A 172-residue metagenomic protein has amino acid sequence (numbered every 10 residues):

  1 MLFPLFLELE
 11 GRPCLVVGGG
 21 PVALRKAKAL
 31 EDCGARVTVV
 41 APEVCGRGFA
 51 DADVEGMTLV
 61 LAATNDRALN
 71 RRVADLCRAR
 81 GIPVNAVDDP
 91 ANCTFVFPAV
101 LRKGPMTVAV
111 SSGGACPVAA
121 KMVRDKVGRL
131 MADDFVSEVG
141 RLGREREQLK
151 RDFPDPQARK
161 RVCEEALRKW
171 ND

Functional and structural regions predicted by a protein language model:
M1-E43: Hydrophobic, well-ordered beta-alpha structural blocks that scaffold small-molecule cofactor pockets
P21-V22, A68, G114: Residue-level detector of alpha-helix initiation sites
V40-E55: Glycine-rich, highly charged phosphate/nucleotide-binding loops
P42, D88-N92, G113-G114: Short, ordered loop/turn segments at secondary-structure junctions
T58-T64, F95-A115: Short basic, glycine-rich beta-strand/loop surfaces that mediate nucleic-acid
L59-T64, N70-F97: ADP-ribose/adenylate-binding Rossmann-like module
G114-D172: An accessory alpha-helical subdomain
